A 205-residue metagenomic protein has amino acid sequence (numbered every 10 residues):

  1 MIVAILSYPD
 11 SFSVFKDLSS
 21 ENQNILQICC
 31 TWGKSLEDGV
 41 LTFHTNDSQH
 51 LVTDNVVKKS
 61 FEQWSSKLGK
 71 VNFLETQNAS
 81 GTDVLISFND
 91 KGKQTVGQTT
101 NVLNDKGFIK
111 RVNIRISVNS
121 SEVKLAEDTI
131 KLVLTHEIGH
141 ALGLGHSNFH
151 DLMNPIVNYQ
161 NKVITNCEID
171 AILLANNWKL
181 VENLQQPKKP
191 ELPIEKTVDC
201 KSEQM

Functional and structural regions predicted by a protein language model:
M1-V52, Q94, T100-K106, L180-Q185 (+1 more regions): Disordered inhibitory propeptide/activation segment of secreted metzincin zinc metalloprotease zymogens, centered on
G39, T82, K110-V112, F149 (+1 more regions): Residues that flank catalytic or metal-binding motifs in active/ligand-binding sites
L41-H44, I114-R115, F149-K162: Surface-exposed aromatic
S48, N89-G92, N119-S121, I156-N158 (+1 more regions): Solvent-exposed coil/turn segments that connect beta secondary-structure elements in extracytoplasmic/periplasmic
T53-E137, A141: Metzincin-family zinc-dependent endopeptidase catalytic domain
I138-L152: Catalytic Zn2+-binding segment of zinc metalloproteases
I156-L184: Post-HExxH zinc-binding segment in Zn-dependent metallohydrolases
